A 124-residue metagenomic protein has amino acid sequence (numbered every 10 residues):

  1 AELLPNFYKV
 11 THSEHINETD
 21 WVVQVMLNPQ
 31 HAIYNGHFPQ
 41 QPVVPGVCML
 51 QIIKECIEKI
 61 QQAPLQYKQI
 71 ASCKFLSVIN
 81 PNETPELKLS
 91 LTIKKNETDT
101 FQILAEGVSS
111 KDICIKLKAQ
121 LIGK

Functional and structural regions predicted by a protein language model:
E2-V44: Catalytic strand-loop segment that frames the active site of acyl-thioester-processing enzymes
V10-S13, I57, L87-L91, I103-A105 (+1 more regions): Hydrophobic beta-strand residues in large extracellular and virion-surface proteins
H12, Q69-S72, K116: Extracellular/lumenal ectodomain signal focusing on beta-strand-rich modules and carbohydrate-recognition contexts
E18-V22, C48, E86-K88, Q102 (+1 more regions): Intrinsic-disorder/low-complexity, polar/charged segments enriched in Ser/Thr/Lys/Arg/Asp/Glu/Gln
L27, F75, L121-G123: Hydrophobic residues in beta-strands and at strand termini
P39-I60: Acidic, aromatic-enriched beta-alpha/helix-loop junctions
K54-T92, D99-T100: Hydrophobic beta-strand-centered segment that forms part of the acyl-chain substrate-binding groove
T92-K124: HotDog/MaoC-like acyl-thioester-processing domains
